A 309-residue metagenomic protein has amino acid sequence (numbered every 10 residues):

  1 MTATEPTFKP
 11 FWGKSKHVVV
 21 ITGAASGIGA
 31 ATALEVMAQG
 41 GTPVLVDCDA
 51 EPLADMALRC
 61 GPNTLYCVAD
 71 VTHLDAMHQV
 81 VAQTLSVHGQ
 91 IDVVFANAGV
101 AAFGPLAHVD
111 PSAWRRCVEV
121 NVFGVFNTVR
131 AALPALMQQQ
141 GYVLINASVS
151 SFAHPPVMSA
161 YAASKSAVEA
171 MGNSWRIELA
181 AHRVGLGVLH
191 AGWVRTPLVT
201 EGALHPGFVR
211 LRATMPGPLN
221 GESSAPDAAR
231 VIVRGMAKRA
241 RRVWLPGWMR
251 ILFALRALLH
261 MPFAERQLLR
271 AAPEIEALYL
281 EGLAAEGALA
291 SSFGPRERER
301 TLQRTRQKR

Functional and structural regions predicted by a protein language model:
A25-S26: Conserved glycine-rich cofactor-binding loop
Q39-D55: Conserved glycine-rich Rossmann-like NAD(P)H-binding loop of the short-chain dehydrogenase/reductase
V68-Q79, P111: The beta1-alpha1 cofactor-binding region of Rossmann-like NAD(H)/NADP(H)-dependent oxidoreductases
P105-L106, D110-R115: Substrate-binding pocket helix/loop in short-chain dehydrogenase/reductase
V129, S164: Active-site helix of classical SDR
S148: Residue(s) in the substrate-gating loop at a strand-loop-helix junction that position the organic substrate next
A181-M249: SDR active-site lid
